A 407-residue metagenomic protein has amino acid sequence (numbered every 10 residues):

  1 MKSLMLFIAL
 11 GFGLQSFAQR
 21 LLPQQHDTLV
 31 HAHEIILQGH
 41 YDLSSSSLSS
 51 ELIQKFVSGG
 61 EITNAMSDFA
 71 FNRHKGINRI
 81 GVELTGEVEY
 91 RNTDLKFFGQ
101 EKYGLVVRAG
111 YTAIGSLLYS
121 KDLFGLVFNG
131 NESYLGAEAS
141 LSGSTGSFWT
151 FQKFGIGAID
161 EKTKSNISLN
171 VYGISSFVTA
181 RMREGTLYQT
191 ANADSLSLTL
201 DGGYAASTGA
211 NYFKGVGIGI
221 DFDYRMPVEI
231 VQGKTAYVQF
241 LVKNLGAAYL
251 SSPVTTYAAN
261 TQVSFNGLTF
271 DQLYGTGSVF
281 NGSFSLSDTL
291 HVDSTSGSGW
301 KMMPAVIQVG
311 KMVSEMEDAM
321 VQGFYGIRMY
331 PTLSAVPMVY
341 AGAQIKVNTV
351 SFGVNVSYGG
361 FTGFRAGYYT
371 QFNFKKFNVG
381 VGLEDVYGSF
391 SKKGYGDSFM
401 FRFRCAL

Functional and structural regions predicted by a protein language model:
M1-A32: Cleavable N-terminal export/targeting peptides
R20-Y212, I230-Q232, T255-N281, V381-L383 (+1 more regions): A subset of solvent-exposed loop/turn segments in beta-rich extracellular surface proteins, enriched in glycine
L37-G39, L105-A109, I167-L169, V238-F240 (+6 more regions): Membrane-embedded beta-strand positions of outer-membrane beta-barrel proteins
H74-L84, S144-T150, A210-I218, G299-P304 (+3 more regions): Short sequence motifs at beta-strands and strand-loop junctions characteristic of Gram-negative outer-membrane
N92-G99, D160-K164, M226-Q232, V313-A319 (+3 more regions): Outer-membrane beta-barrel strand-turn architecture
D221-R225, G275-N348: Detector for outer-membrane/organellar transmembrane beta-barrel domains, recognizing the amphipathic beta-strand
A319-P331, V339-T362, A366, N378-S389: Transmembrane beta-strand segments that form the barrel wall of outer-membrane beta-barrel proteins
Y395-L407: Outer-membrane beta-barrel "beta-signal"
